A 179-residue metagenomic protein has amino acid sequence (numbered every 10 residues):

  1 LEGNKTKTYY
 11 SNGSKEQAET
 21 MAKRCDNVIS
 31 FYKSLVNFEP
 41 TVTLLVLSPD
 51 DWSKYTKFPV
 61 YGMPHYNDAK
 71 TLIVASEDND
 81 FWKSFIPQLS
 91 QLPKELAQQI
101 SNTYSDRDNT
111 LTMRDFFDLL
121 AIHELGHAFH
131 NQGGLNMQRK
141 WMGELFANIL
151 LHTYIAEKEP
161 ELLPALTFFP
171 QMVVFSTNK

Functional and structural regions predicted by a protein language model:
L1-E19: Acidic/histidine-rich, surface-exposed loop or edge segments in extracytoplasmic proteins
G13-L45: Zn2+-dependent metallopeptidase catalytic core
S14-A18, D51-L96: Catalytic zinc-binding patch centered on the HExxH motif and its immediate surroundings that defines zinc-dependent
T41-V60, T167-V174: Acidic helix-start/capping segments at beta-turn-to-alpha-helix junctions
K94-A97, R114-L125, T177-N178: A structural motif
Q99-L120, Q132-R139: Short pre-active-site segment immediately N-terminal to the catalytic Zn-binding motif
L119-Q132, E144, N148, H152: Active-site recognition of the HExxH zinc-binding catalytic motif
K140-S176: Post-HExxH zinc-binding segment in Zn-dependent metallohydrolases
